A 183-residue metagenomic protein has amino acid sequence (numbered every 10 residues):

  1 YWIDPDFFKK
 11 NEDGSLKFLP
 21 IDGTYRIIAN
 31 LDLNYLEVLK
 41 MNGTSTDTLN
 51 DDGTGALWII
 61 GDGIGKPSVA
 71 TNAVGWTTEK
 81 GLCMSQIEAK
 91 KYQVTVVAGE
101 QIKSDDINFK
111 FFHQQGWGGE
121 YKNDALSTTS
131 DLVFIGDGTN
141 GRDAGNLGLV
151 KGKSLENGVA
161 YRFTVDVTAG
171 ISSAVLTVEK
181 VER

Functional and structural regions predicted by a protein language model:
Y1-D6, N50-K103, Q114-F134: Aromatic-rich carbohydrate-binding modules that target alpha-glucans
Y1-Y35, G118-A169: Structured interaction patches on ligand/partner-binding surfaces of diverse proteins
L16-F18, I27, V38, K90-V97 (+1 more regions): Generic recognition of long tandem-repeat/solenoid scaffolds
I28-G65: Surface-exposed beta-loop interaction hotspot
I102-S104, E156-N157: A structural signal for short secondary-structure junctions
D106-N108: Short, conserved beta-strand segments of beta-strand-rich sandwich/propeller modules, principally
K110-F112: Extracellular recognition modules
I171-R183: Short, low-complexity, Pro/Ser/Thr/Gly-rich segments in the mature regions of secreted, periplasmic
